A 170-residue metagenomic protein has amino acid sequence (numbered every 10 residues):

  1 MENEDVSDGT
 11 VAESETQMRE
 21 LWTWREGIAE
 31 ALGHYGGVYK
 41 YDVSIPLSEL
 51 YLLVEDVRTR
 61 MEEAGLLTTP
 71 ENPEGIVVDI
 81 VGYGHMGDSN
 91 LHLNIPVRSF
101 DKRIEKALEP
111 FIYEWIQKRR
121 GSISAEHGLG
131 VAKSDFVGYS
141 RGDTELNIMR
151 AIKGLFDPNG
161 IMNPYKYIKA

Functional and structural regions predicted by a protein language model:
M1-F111, R119: C-terminal substrate-recognition/cap domain of FAD-linked oxidoreductases
E13-Q17, L129-S134, S140: Short, highly charged C-terminal tails/helix-capping segments
M86-S89, E126-D135: Small/polar glycine-rich anion-binding or flexible loop at a beta-alpha turn
I116: Glycine-rich N-terminal segment of FAD-binding domains in flavoprotein oxidoreductases, spanning the beta-loop-helix
S122-L129, P164-I168: Short acidic/histidine-rich active-site segments
S134-A170: Activity-critical C-terminal alpha-helical subdomain
